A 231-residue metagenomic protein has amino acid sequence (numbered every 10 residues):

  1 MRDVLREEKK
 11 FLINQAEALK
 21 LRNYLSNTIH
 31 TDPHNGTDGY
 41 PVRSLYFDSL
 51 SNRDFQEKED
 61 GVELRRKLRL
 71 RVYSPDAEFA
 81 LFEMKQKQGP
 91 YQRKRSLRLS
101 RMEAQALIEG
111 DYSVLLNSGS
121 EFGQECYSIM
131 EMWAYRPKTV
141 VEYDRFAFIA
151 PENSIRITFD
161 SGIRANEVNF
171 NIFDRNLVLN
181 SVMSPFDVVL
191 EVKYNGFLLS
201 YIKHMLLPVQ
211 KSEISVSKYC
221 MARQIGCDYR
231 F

Functional and structural regions predicted by a protein language model:
M1-F231: Phosphate-end processing signature that detects enzymes handling 5′-triphosphorylated RNA and polyphosphate
